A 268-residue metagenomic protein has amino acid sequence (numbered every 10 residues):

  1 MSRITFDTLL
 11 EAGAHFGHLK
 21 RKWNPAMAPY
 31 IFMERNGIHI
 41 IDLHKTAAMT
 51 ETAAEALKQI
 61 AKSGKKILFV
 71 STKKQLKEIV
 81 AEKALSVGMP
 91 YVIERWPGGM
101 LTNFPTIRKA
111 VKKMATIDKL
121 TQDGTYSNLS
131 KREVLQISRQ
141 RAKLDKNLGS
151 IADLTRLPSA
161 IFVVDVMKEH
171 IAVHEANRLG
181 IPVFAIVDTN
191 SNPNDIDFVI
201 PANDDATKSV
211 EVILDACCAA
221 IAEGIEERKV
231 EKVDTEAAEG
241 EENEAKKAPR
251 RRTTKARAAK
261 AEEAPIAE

Functional and structural regions predicted by a protein language model:
M1-K232: Ribosome large-subunit tunnel/peptidyl-transferase-proximal elements
M1-R3, E223-E268: Intrinsically disordered, compositionally biased charged tails
